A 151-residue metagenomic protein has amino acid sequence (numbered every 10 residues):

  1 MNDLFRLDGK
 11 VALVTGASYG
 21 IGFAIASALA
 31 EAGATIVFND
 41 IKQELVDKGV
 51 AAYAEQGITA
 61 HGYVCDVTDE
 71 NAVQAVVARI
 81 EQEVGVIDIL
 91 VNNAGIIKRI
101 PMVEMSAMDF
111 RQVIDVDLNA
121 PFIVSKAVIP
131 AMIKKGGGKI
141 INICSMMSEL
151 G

Functional and structural regions predicted by a protein language model:
M1-V11: Flexible N-terminal pre-Rossmann segment of NAD(P)-dependent oxidoreductases
V11, S18-Y19: Conserved glycine-rich cofactor-binding loop
A34-G49: Conserved glycine-rich Rossmann-like NAD(P)H-binding loop of the short-chain dehydrogenase/reductase
Q43-E44, Y63-V76, A107: The beta1-alpha1 cofactor-binding region of Rossmann-like NAD(H)/NADP(H)-dependent oxidoreductases
P101-M102, D109-I114: Substrate-binding pocket helix/loop in short-chain dehydrogenase/reductase
S125-K126: A short, exposed helix-loop element centered on a Lys and neighboring polar residues
S145: Residue(s) in the substrate-gating loop at a strand-loop-helix junction that position the organic substrate next
